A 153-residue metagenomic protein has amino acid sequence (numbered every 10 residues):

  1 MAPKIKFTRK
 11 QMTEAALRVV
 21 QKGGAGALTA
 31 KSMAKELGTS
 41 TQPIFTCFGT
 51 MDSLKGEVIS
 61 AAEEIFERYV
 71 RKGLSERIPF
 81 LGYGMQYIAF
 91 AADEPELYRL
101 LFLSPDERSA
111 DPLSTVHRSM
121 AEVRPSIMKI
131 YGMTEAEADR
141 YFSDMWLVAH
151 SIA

Functional and structural regions predicted by a protein language model:
M1-F7: N-terminal intrinsically disordered/low-complexity leader segments
Q11, A15, V19-S53, E57: Helix-turn-helix
Q11-R18, K22, S53-S75, G82 (+3 more regions): Alpha-helical structural segments
T29, R99-F102, A110: Short, hydrophobic secondary-structure boundary micro-motifs
E57, V70-L97, R108, M133-E135 (+2 more regions): Hydrophobic alpha-helical connector segments
L100, W146-A153: Amphipathic C-terminal alpha-helical segment
D106-G132, D139-D144: Amphipathic alpha-helical packing segments from all-alpha helical-bundle domains
